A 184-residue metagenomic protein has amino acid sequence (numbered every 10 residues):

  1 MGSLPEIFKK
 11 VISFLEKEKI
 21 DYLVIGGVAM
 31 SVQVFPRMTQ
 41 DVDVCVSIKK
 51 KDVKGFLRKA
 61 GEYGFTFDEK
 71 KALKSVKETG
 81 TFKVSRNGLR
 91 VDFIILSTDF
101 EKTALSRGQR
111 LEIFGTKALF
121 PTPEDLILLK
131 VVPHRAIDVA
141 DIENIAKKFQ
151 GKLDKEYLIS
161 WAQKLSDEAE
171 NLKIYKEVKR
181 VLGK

Functional and structural regions predicted by a protein language model:
M1-K184: Compositionally biased terminal segments of proteins
